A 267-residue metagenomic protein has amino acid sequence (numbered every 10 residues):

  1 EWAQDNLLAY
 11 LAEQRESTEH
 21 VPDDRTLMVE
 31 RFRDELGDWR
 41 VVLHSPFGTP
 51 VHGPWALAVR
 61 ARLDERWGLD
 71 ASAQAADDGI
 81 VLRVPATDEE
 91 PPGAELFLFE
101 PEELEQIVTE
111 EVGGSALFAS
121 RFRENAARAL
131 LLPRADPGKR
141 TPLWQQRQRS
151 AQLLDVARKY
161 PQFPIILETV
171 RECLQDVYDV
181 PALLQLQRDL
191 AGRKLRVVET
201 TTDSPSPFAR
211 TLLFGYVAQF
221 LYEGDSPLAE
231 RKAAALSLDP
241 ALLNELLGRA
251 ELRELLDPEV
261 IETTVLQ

Functional and structural regions predicted by a protein language model:
E1-Q267: Extended, highly charged accessory segments
